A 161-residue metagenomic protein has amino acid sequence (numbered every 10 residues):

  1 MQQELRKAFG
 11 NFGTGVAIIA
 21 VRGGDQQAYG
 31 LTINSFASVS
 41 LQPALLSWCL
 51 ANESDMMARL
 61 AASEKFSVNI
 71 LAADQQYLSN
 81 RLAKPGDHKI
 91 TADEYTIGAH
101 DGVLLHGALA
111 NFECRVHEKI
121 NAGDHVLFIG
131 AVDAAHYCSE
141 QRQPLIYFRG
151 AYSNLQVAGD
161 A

Functional and structural regions predicted by a protein language model:
M1-A161: Basic, polyanion-binding surface patches
